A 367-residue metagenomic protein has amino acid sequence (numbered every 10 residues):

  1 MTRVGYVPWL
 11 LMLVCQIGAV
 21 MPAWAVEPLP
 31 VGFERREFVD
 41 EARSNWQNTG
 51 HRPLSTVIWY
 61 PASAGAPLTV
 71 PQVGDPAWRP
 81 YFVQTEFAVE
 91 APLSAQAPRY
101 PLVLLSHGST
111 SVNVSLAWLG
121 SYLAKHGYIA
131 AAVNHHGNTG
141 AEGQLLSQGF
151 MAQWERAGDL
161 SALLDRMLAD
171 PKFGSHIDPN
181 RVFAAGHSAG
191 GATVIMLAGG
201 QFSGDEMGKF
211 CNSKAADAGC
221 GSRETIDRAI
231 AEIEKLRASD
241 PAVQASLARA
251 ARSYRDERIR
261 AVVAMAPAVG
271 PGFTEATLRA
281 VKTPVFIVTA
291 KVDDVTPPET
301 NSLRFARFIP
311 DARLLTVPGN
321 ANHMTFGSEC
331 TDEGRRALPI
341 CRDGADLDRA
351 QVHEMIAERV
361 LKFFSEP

Functional and structural regions predicted by a protein language model:
W24-V103: Domain-level recognition of soluble alpha/beta enzyme cores, biased toward histidine phosphatases/phosphomutases
A88-Y100, L105-E142, P271, D294-P297: Short substrate-entry loop that stabilizes the transition state in hydrolases
G149-S175, P179, E206-E234, D240 (+2 more regions): Alpha/beta-hydrolase active-site loop
D165-L168, G191-S203: Short glycine-enriched nucleophile-adjacent loop and the immediately C-terminal alpha-helix near the catalytic center
A184-G186, M265: Short beta-strand immediately N-terminal to the catalytic nucleophile in serine-hydrolase-like folds
T277, T283, P297-R307: Short alpha-helix in the alpha/beta-hydrolase fold that links the catalytic acid
V281, I287-T289: Short beta-strand/loop motif that positions the catalytic acidic residue of the alpha/beta-hydrolase fold
E329-P367: Catalytic active-site module of serine/aspartate enzymes centered on a nucleophile-bearing elbow/loop
